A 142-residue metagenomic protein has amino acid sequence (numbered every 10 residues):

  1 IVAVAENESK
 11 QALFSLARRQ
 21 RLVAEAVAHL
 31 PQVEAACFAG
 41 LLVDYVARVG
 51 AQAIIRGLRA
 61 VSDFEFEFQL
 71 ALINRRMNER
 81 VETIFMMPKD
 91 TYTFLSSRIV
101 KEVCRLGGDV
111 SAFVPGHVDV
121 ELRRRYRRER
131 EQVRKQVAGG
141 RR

Functional and structural regions predicted by a protein language model:
I1-R142: Nucleotidyltransferase catalytic core that binds NTPs
